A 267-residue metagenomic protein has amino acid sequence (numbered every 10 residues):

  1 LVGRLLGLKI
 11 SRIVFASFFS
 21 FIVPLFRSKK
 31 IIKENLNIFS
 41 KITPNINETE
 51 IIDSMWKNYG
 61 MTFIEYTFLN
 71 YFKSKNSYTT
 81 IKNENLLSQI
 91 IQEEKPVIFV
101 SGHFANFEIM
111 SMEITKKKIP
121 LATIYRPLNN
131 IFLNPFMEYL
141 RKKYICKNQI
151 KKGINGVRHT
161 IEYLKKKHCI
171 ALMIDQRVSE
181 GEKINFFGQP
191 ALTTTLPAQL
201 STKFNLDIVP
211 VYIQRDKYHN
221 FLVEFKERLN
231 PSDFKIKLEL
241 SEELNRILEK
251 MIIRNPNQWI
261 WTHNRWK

Functional and structural regions predicted by a protein language model:
L1-S101, F136: Membrane-anchoring hydrophobic helices of lipid-metabolizing enzymes
I10, I32, M55, M110 (+5 more regions): Hydrophobic alpha-helical segments typical of transmembrane helices and their membrane-interface/capping positions
S28, N106, G156: Short phosphate-engaging motifs
S28-I31, N130-I131, A191-T194: Active-site metal-coordination segments of metallo-dependent hydrolases
I42, N47-D53, Q89-Q92, K116 (+1 more regions): Non-catalytic C-terminal accessory region of glycerolipid acyltransferases and related lyso-lipid remodeling enzymes
E93-G153, E180-E182, P190: Catalytic core of membrane glycerolipid acyltransferases/transacylases, capturing the structured, soluble-facing
